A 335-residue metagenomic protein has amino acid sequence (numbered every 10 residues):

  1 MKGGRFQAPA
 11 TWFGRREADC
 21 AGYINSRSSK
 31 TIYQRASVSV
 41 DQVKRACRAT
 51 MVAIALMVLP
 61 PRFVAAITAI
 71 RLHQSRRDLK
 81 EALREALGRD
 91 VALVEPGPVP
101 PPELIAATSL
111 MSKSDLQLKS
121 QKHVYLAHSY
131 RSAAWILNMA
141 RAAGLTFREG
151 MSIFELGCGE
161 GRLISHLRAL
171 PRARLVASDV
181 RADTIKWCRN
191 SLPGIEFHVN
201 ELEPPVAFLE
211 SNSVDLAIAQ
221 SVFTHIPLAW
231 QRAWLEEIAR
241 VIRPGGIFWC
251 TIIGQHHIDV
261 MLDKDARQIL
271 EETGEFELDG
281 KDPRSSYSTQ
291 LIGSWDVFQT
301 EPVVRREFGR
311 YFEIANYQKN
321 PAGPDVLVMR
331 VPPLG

Functional and structural regions predicted by a protein language model:
Y33, S39, A46-M57, H73-E149 (+3 more regions): Class I (Rossmann-like) S-adenosyl-L-methionine-dependent methyltransferase catalytic domain, capturing the SAM-binding
E155: Class I SAM-dependent methyltransferase core
A207-A217: A short acidic, Gly/Pro-enriched loop at the edge of an enzyme's catalytic core that lines a small-molecule cofactor
L216-A229: A short SAM/SAH-binding and catalytic strip from SAM-dependent methyltransferases
R232-P244: A short glycine-rich, Lys/Arg-flanked "PGG" loop and its adjoining helix->strand segment in the class I
